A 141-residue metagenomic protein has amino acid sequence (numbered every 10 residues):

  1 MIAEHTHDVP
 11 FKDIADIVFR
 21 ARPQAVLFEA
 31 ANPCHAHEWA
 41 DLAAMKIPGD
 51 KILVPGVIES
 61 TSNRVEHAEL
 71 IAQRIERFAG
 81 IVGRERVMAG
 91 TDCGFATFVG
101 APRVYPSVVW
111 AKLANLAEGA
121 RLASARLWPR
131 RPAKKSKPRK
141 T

Functional and structural regions predicted by a protein language model:
M1-T141: Domain-level signal for soluble alpha/beta catalytic cores
